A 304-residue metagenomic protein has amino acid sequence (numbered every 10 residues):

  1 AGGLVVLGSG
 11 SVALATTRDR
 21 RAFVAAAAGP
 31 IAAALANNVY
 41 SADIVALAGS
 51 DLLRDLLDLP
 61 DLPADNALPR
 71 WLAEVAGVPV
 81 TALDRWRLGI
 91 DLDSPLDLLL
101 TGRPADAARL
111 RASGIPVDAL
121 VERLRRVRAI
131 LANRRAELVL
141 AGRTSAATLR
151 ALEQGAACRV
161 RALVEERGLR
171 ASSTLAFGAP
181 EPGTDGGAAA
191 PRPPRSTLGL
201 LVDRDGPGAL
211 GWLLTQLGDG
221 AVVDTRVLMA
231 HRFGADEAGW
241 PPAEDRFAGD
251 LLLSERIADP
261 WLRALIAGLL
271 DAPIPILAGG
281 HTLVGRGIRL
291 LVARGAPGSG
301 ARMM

Functional and structural regions predicted by a protein language model:
G2, P30-A32, R135-A136: Short coil/turn connectors at secondary-structure junctions
G2-G10: Short beta-strand-to-loop acidic/aromatic patch adjacent to the donor-nucleotide binding site
V6, A27, N37-N38, A129-N133: Solvent-exposed alpha-helices and their adjacent loops that cap or buttress functional pockets in soluble metabolic
S11-S41: Conserved donor-nucleotide/metal-binding helix-loop-beta segment in metal-dependent transferases, i.e., the alpha-helix
A13-T16, S41-A46, L53-D55, R87-D93 (+1 more regions): Short, well-ordered, mixed-charge alpha-helical segments that flank or form enzyme active sites
G29-L47, A112-V127: A short, conserved beta-to-alpha structural element at the edge of catalytic cores that scaffolds binding
A33-R85: Glycogenin-like
P63-M304: Conserved alpha/beta core of the MobA/IspD/sugar-nucleotide pyrophosphorylase nucleotidyltransferase superfamily
